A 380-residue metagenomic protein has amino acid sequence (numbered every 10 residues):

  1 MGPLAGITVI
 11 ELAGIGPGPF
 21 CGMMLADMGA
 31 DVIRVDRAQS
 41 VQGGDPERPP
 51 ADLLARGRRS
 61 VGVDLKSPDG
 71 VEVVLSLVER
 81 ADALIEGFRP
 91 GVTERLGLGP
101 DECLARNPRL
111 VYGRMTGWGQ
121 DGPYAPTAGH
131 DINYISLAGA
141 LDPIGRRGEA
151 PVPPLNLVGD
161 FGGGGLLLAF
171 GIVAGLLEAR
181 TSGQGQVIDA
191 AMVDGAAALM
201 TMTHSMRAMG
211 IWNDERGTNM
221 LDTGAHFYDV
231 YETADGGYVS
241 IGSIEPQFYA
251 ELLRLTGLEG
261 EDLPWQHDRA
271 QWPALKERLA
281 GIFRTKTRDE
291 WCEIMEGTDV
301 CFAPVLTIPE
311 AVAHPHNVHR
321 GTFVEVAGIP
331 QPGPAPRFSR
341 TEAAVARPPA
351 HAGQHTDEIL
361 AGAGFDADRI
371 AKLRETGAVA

Functional and structural regions predicted by a protein language model:
M1-G171, G175-T181, H351, D357-A380: N-terminal helix-loop segment corresponding to the beta1-alpha1 unit of nucleotide/adenylate-binding folds
M1-T8, E215, E232-A234, I308-A380: Terminal low-complexity tails and localization/encapsulation signals of metabolic enzymes
V35, M209-R216: Short Pro/Gly-enriched beta-strand edge/turn motifs at strand-loop
W118-G119, M192-A197, D235-G237, S243-F248 (+1 more regions): Glycine-rich beta-alpha junction loops
A138, G164-G185, A198-I211, E251-E259: Oxidoreductase and adenylate-handling cofactor-binding alpha/beta cores
V152-G163, G185-V187, T218-N219, H226-Y228 (+2 more regions): A short glycine-threonine-serine/GTX helix/turn-capping micro-motif
G185-V193, I370-E375: Beta-strand segments within the central parallel beta-sheet cores of soluble alpha/beta enzyme folds
H226-T298, F302: Aromatic-enriched alpha-helical interface/lid elements that frame and gate functional surfaces
